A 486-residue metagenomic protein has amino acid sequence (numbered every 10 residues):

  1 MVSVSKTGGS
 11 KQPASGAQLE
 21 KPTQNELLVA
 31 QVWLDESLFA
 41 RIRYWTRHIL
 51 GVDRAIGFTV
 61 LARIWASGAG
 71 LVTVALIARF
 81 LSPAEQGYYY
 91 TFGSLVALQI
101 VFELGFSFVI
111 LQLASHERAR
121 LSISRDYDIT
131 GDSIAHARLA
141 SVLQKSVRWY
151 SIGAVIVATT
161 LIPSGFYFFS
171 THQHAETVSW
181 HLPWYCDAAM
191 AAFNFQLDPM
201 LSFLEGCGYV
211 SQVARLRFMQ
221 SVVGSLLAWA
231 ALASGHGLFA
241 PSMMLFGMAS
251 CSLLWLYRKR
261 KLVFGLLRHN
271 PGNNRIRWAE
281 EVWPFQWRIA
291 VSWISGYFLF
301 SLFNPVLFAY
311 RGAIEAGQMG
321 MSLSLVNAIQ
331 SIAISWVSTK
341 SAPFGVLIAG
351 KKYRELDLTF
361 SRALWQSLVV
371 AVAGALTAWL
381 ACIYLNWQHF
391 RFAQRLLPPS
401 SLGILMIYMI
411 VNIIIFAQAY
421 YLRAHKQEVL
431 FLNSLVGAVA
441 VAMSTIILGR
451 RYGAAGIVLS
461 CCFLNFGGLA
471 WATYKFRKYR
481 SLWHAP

Functional and structural regions predicted by a protein language model:
M1-L71, A140-K145, L256, G272-S292 (+1 more regions): N-terminal membrane topogenesis motif
E26, Q31-W33, L50-H116, R120 (+3 more regions): Signature of the first transmembrane helix
D53, Y90, D126-I152, W283-Q286 (+3 more regions): Interfacial transmembrane-helix starts/ends
R54-V74, M219-S221, P241-F264, G272-A342 (+1 more regions): Transmembrane helical elements of multi-pass membrane transporters/channels
L104-S133, Q330-K351, A424: Helix-loop junctions and terminal segments of transmembrane helices in multi-pass membrane transport/translocation
I156-A175, A373-Q394: Short membrane-interface helical motifs at transmembrane helix boundaries in multi-pass membrane transporters
H181-C186, A214-G265, A440, A454-K478: Hydrophobic alpha-helical transmembrane segments
A191-R217, G403, I407-N433: Membrane-interface junctions at transmembrane-helix termini in multi-pass inner-membrane proteins
